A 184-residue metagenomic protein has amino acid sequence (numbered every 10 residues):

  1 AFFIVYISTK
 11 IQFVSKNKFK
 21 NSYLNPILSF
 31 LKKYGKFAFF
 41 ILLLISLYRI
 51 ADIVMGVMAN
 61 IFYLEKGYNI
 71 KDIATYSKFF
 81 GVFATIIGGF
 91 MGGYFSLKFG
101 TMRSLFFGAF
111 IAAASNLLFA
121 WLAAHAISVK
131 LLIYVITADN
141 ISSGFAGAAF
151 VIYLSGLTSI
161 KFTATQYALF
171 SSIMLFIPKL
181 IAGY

Functional and structural regions predicted by a protein language model:
A1, I7-F40: Juxtamembrane intracellular "pre-TM" segments in multi-pass secondary transporters
Y34-M55: Pair of pore-lining "gating" transmembrane helices in MFS-fold secondary transporters
I45, R49, L132-N140, G144 (+1 more regions): Helical-face signature of the major facilitator-like transporter fold
V57-A74: Short amphipathic helix-loop junctions that connect adjacent transmembrane helices in Major Facilitator Superfamily/SLC
I70-D72, I160-I173: Loop-to-transmembrane helix entry/capping segments in MFS-fold secondary transporters and related SLC/MFSD carriers
I87-S104: Helix-to-loop junctions at the C-terminal end of transmembrane segments in multipass secondary transporters
F110-I127: C-terminal ends and interior cores of transmembrane alpha-helices in multi-pass membrane transporters/permeases
G144-S159, L169: Intracellular juxtamembrane helix-capping segments at the cytosolic ends of symmetry-related transmembrane helices
